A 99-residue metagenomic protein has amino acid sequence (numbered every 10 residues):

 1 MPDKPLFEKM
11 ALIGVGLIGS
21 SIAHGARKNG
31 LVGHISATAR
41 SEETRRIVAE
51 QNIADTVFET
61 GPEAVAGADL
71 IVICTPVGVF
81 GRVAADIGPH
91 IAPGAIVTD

Functional and structural regions predicted by a protein language model:
M1-T60, A66: NAD(P)+-binding Rossmann beta1-loop-alpha1 motif at the extreme N-terminus of oxidoreductases
T38, I47, I73-C74, D99: Active-site-adjacent beta-strand anchor residues
P62-I73, V77-T98: Rossmann-fold NAD(P) dinucleotide-binding segment
